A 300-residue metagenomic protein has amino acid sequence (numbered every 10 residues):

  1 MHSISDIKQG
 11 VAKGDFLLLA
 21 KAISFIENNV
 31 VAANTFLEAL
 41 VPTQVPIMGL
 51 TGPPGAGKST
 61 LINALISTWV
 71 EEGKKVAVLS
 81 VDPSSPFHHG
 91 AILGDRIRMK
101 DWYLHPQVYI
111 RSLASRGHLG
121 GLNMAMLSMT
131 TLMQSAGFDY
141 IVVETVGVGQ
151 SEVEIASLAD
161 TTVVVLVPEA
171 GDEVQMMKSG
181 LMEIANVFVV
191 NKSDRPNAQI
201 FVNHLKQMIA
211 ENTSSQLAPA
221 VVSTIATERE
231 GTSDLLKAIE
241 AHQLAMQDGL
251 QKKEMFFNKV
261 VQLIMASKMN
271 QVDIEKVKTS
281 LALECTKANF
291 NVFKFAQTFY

Functional and structural regions predicted by a protein language model:
H2-M48, P53-A56, L65-S151, T161: Nucleotide-state-sensitive switch-loop elements of NTP-binding domains
L19, S223, S233-Y300: Long, well-ordered amphipathic alpha-helical subdomains in the mid-to-C-terminal portions of large enzyme subunits
L61: Hydrophobic positions on the alpha1 helix immediately C-terminal to the Walker A/P-loop
P83-P86, S115-R116, G147-G149, E169-D172 (+2 more regions): Conserved nucleotide-binding/hydrolysis micro-motifs of P-loop NTPases
I92, M129, E154, L158 (+4 more regions): Alpha-helical scaffold elements adjacent to nucleotide-binding pockets in ATP/GTP-utilizing enzyme cores
L122, G149-I155, E173-M176, A198-F201: Conserved ATPase-coupling elements of RecA-like P-loop NTPase cores
S151-E169, S179-G180, I184-V189: Inter-motif core of Ras-like GTPase G domains
V187, S193-Q243: Canonical P-loop GTPase G-domain recognition
